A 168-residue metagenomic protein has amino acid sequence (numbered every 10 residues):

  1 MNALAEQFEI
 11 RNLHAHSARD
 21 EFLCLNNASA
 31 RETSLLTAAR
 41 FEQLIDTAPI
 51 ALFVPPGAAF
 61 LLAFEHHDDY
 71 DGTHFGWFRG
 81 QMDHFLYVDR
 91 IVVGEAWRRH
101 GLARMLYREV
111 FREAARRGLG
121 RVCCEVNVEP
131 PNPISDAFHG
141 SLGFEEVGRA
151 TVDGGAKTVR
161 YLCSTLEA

Functional and structural regions predicted by a protein language model:
N2-A39, P55-A58: Short amphipathic alpha-helix that is part of the acyltransferase structural core
A48-E65: Conserved beta-hairpin
L62-R90, G154: Conserved acyl-donor/pantetheine-binding loop and adjacent beta-alpha core of acyl/acetyltransferases and related
D89, G94, N127: Residue-level recognition of the GNAT/N-acetyltransferase active site
V93, R99-R112, S141: Conserved acetyl-CoA-binding loop-helix of GNAT-fold acetyltransferases
R104, V128-G148: Conserved active-site alpha-helix within GNAT-family acetyltransferase domains
A114-V128: Conserved GNAT acetyl-CoA-binding A-motif
G148-A168: C-terminal "cap" of GNAT-fold acetyltransferases
